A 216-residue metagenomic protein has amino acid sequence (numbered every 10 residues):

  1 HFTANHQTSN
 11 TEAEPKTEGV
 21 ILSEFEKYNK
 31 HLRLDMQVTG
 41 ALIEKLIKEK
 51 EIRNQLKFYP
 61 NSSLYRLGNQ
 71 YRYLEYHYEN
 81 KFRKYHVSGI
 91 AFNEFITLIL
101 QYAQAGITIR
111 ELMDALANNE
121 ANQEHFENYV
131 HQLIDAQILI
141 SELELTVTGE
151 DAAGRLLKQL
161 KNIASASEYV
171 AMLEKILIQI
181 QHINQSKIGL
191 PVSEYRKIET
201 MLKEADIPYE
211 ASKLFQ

Functional and structural regions predicted by a protein language model:
H1-A103: Acidic, low-complexity/disordered tracts enriched in E/D and polar residues
H1-R33, H125-Q216: Type-3 copper protein
Q70-R72, E79, G106, L139 (+1 more regions): Short loop/turn segments at secondary-structure transitions that flank enzyme active sites
L100-E111, A121: Short capping segments at the starts of secondary-structure elements
L112-L116: Short alpha-helical segments in extracytoplasmic peptidoglycan/chitin-binding modules and envelope-associated proteins
N118-H125: Short, basic interhelical loop/turn and adjoining N-cap of the next helix at nucleic-acid- or acidic-partner-contacting
